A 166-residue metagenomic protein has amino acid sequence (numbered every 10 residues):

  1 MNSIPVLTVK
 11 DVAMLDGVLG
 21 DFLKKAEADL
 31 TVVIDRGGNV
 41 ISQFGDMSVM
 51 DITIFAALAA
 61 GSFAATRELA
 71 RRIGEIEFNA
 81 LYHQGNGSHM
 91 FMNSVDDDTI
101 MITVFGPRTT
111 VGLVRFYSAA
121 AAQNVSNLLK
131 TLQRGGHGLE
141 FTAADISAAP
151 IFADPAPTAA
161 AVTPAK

Functional and structural regions predicted by a protein language model:
M1-L30, G37-K166: Acidic, low-complexity cytosolic segments
